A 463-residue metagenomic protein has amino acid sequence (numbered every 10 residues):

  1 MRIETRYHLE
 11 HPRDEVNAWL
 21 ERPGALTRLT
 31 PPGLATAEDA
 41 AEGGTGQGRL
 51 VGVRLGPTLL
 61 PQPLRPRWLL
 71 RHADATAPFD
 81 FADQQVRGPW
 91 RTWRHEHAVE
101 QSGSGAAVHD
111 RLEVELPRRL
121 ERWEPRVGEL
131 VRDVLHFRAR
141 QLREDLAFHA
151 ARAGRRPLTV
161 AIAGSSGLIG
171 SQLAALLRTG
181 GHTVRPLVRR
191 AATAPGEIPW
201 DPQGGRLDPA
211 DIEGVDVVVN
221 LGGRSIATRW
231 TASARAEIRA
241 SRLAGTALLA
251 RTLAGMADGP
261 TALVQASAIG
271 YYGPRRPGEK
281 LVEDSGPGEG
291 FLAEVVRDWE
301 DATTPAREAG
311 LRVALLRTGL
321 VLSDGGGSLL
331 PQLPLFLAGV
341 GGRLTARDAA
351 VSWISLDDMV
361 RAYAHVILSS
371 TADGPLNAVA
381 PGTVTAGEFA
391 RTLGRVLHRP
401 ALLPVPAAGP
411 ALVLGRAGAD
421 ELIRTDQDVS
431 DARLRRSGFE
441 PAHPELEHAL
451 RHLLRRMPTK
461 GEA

Functional and structural regions predicted by a protein language model:
M1-T45, A463: Hydrophobic ligand-binding cavity/cleft-lining segments
A25-P31, T36-P89, A107: Glycine-rich portal/gate segments that line the openings of hydrophobic small-molecule binding cavities
D74, P78-D133: Beta-strand/loop substructures that line and gate deep hydrophobic ligand-binding cavities in soluble
P157-L158, S369-A417, R451, M457 (+1 more regions): Mid/C-terminal beta-alpha module of Rossmann-like enzyme folds, strongest in SDR-family dehydrogenases/epimerases
P199-G245: NAD(P)H-binding glycine-rich loop region in Rossmannoid oxidoreductase-like domains and their noncatalytic homologs
A247-G290: Conserved Rossmann-fold NAD(P)-dependent oxidoreductase catalytic core, especially the SDR/UDP-sugar
S267, D301-D324: Conserved beta-loop-beta element that borders a ligand/cofactor-binding pocket
L333-G342, A349-T383: Alpha-helical substrate-binding/gating segment
